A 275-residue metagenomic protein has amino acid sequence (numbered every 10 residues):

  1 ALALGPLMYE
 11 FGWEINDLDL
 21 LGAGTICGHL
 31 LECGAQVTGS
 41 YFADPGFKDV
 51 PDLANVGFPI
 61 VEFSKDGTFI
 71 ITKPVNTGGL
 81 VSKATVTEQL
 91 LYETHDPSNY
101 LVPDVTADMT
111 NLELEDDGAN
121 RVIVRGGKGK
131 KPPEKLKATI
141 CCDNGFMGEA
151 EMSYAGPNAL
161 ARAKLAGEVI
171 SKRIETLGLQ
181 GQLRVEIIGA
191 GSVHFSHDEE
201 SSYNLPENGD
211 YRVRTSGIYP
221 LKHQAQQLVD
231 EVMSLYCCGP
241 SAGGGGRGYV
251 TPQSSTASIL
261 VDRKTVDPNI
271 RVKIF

Functional and structural regions predicted by a protein language model:
A1: An acidic, phosphate/nucleotide-engaging active-site surface
P6-L18: A glycine- and small-aliphatic-rich helix-loop capping segment at beta-alpha/alpha-beta transitions that lines
F11-G12, L30-T38, K65-T68, T87-V102 (+3 more regions): Structural signal for hydrophobic packing residues in well-ordered secondary-structure cores of soluble enzyme domains
L18-L20, F63, L205, L235: Compositionally biased, low-complexity repeat tracts
L20-K131, M147: A conserved active-site cap/scaffold subdomain adjacent to cofactor or substrate pockets
R125-F275: C-terminal non-catalytic interaction/assembly regions of soluble proteins
